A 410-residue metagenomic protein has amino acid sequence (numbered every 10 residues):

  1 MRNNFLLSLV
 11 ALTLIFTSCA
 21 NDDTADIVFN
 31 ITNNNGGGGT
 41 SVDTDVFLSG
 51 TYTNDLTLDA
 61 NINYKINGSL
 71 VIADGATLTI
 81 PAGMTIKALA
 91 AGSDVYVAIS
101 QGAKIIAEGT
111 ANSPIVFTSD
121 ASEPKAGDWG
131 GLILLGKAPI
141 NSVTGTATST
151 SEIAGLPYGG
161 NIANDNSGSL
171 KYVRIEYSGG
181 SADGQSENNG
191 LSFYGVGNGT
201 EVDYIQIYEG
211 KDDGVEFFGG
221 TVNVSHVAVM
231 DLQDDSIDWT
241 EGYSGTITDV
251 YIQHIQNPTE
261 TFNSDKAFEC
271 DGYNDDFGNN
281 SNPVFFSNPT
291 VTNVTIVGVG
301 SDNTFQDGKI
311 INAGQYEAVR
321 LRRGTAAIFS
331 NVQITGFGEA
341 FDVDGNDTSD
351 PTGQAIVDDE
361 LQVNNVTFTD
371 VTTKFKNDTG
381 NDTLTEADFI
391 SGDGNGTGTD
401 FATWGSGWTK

Functional and structural regions predicted by a protein language model:
M1-F5: Positively charged n-region of N-terminal signal peptides that target proteins for export
L6-T13: Sec-dependent N-terminal signal peptides
I15-S18: C-terminal motif of bacterial Sec signal peptides marking the signal peptidase cleavage site
A20-D23: Bacterial signal peptide processing site
A25-A73, T77-L78, L89-G102, G109 (+5 more regions): Extracellular beta-rich repeat passengers
